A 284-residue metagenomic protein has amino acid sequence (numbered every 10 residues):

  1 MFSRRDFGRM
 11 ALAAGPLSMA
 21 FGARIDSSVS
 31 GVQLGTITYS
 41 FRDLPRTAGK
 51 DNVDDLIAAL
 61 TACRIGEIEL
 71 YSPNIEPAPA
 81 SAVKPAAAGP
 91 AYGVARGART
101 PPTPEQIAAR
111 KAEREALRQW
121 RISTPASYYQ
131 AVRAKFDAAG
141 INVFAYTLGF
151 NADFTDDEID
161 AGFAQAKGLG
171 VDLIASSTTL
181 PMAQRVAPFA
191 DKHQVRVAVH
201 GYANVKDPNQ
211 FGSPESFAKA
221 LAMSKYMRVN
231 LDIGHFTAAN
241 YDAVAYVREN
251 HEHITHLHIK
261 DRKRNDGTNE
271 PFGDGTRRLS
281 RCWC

Functional and structural regions predicted by a protein language model:
F2-L173, D191, V195-A198, A203: N-terminal pre-domain/capping segments
G31, T36, A190-T276: Acidic/histidine-rich catalytic cores of soluble enzymes
T47-D51, S123-A126, D153, S177 (+4 more regions): Conserved phosphate-coordination/catalytic loops
S72, F150, T178, I254 (+1 more regions): Residues that line or immediately flank small-molecule/substrate-binding pockets and catalytic motifs
A78, Q184, G267: Glycine/Thr-rich phosphate-binding loops of Rossmann-like dinucleotide-binding domains
S127-V132, M182-Q184, G212-F217, Y241-A245 (+1 more regions): Alpha-helical scaffolding within the catalytic cores of extracellular/periplasmic polymer-degrading hydrolases
L173-T179: Catalytic beta/alpha-barrel core
T179-F189: Active-site-adjacent beta->alpha loops and helix N-cap segments on the catalytic face of soluble alpha/beta enzymes
